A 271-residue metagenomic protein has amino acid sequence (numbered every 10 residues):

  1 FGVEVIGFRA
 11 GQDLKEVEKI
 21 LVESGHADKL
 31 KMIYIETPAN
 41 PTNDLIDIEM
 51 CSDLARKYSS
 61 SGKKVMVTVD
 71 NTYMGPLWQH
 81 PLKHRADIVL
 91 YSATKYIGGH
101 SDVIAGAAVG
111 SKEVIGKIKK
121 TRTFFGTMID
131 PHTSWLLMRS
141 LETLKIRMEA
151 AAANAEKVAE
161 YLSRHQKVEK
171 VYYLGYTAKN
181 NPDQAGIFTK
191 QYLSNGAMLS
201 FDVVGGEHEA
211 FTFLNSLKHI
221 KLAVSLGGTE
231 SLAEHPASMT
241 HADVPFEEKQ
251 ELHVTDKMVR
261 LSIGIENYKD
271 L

Functional and structural regions predicted by a protein language model:
F1, Y268-L271: Short, intrinsically disordered, charge-balanced linker/junction segments flanking boundaries in proteins
F1-K167, Y172: Conserved PLP-enzyme active-site core in the AAT-like
P38, T72-M74, Y176, V204 (+1 more regions): Active-site beta-loop-alpha junctions enriched in small/polar residues
I118, E209-F213, L271: Hydrophobic side chains in well-ordered alpha-helices
M148, A152, V203, I265-K269: Generic detection of long, well-ordered alpha-helical segments
V168-V259, I263: Conserved C-terminal alpha-helix-loop-beta "cap" of PLP-dependent enzymes that closes/shapes the active-site mouth
